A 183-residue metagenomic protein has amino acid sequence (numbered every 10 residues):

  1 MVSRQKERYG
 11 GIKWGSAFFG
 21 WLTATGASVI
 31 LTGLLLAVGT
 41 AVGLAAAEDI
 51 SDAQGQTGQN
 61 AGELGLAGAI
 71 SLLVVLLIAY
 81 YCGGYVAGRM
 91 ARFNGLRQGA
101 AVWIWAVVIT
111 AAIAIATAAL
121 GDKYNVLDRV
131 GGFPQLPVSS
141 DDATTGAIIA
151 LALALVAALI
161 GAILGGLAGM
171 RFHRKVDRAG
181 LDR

Functional and structural regions predicted by a protein language model:
V2-G39: Cytosolic juxtamembrane helix and N-cap/initiation of the first transmembrane helix
S3-I12, F18, Y80-V102, G121-Y124 (+1 more regions): Cytoplasmic membrane-interface segments at the C-terminal ends of transmembrane helices
A17, W21, G65, A69-L73 (+2 more regions): Hydrophobic alpha-helical transmembrane segments of multi-pass small-molecule transporters/permeases
W21-L36, A101-A119: Hydrophobic alpha-helical membrane-insertion segments
A27-L31, V75, A79, I109-A114 (+1 more regions): Alpha-helical transmembrane segments of multipass membrane proteins
L44-L64, G132-Q135: Perimembrane loop-to-helix junctions flanking transmembrane segments
E63-L77, V138-I160: Hydrophobic alpha-helical transmembrane segments
I115-L136: Functional transmembrane-helix hotspots
